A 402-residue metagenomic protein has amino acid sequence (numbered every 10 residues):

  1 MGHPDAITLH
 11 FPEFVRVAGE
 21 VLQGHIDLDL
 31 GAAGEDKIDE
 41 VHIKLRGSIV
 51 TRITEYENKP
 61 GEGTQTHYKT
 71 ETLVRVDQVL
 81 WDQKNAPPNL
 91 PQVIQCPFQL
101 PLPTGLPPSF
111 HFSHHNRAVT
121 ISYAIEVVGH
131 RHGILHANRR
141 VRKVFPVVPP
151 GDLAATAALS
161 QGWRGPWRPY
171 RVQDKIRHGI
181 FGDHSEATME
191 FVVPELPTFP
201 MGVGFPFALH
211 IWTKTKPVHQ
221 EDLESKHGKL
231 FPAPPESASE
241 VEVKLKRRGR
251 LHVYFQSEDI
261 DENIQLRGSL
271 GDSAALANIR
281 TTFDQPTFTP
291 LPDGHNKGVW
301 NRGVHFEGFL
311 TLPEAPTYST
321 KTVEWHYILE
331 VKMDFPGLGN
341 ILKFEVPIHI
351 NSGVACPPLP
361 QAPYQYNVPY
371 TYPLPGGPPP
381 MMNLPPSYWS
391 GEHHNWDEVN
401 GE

Functional and structural regions predicted by a protein language model:
M1-E402: C-terminal beta-sandwich interaction modules and adjacent acidic, Ser/Thr/Pro/Gly-rich low-complexity tails used
